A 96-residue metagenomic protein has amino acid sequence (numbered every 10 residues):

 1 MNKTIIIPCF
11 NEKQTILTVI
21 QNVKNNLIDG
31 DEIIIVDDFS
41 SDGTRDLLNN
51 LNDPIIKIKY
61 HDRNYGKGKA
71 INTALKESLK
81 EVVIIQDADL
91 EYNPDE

Functional and structural regions predicted by a protein language model:
N2-T4, E32: Cell-envelope/extracellular polymer assembly enzymes that use nucleotide-activated donors
C9, V36-D38, H61: Conserved sequence signature across two-component system core domains
E12-N25: Short, well-formed alpha-helical segments that are part of the catalytic scaffolds of diverse glycosyltransferases
E12-T15, S40, K67, N93: Donor nucleotide-sugar binding loop of glycosyltransferases
D31-I34, R45-E77: Conserved donor nucleotide-binding strand/loop of the catalytic core
D37-D46, L90: A conserved acidic beta->alpha catalytic loop
H61, Q86-A88: Catalytic metal- and UDP-sugar-binding loop of GT-A-like glycosyltransferases, i.e., residues flanking the conserved
V83: Short aromatic/hydrophobic "clamp" motif used to bind/position activated sugar donors
